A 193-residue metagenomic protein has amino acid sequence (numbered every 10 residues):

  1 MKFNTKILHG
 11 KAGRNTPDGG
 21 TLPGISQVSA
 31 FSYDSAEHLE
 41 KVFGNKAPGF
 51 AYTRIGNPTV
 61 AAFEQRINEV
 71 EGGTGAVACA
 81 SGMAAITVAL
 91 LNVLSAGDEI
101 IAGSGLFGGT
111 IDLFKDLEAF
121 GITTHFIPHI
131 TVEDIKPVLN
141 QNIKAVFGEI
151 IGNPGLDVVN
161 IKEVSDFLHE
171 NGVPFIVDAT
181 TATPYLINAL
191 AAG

Functional and structural regions predicted by a protein language model:
M1-N57, Q65: N-terminal "arm"/small-domain region of PLP-dependent enzymes with the aminotransferase-like
I7-G13, A76-G193: Conserved PLP-enzyme active-site core in the AAT-like
T21-P23, N45-P48, R54, N68-E71 (+4 more regions): A generic short-segment signal for beta-strand/edge and adjacent turn/coil regions
S35-A84, G109-D116: Conserved N-terminal alpha-helix of the aminotransferase class I/II PLP-enzyme fold
